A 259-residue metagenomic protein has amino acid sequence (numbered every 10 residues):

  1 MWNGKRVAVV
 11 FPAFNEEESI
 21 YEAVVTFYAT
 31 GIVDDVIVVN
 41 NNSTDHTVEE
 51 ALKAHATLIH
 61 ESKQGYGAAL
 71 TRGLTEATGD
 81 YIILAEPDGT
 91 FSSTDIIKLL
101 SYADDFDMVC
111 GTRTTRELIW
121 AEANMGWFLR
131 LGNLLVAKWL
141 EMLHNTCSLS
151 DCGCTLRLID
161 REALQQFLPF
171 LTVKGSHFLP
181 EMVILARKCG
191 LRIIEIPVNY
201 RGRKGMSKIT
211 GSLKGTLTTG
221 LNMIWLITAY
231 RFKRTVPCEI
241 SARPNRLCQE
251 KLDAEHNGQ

Functional and structural regions predicted by a protein language model:
M1-N3, L143-T146, F170-Q259: Hydrophobic helical membrane-anchoring modules
A8-P12, I37: Short hydrophobic beta-strand elements that form part of the catalytic alpha/beta core underpinning NDP-sugar/donor
N15-A29: Short, well-formed alpha-helical segments that are part of the catalytic scaffolds of diverse glycosyltransferases
E16-S19, S43, Y66: Donor nucleotide-sugar binding loop of glycosyltransferases
I32, K53-H55, C189: Short, structured coil segments at secondary-structure junctions
N40-V48: A conserved acidic beta->alpha catalytic loop
S62-Q64, A68-T75, Y81, T94-S176 (+2 more regions): Acceptor/aglycone-binding surface of glycosyltransferases and processive sugar-polymer synthases
G79-T90: Short beta-strand-to-loop acidic/aromatic patch adjacent to the donor-nucleotide binding site
